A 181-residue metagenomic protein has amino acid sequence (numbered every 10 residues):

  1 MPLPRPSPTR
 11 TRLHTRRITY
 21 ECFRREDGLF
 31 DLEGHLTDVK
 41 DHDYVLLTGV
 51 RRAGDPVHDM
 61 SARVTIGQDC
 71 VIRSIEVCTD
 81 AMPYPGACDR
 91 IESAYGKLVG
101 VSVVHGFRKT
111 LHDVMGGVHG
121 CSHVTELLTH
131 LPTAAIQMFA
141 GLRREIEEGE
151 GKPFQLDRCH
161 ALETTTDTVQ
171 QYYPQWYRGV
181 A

Functional and structural regions predicted by a protein language model:
M1-K40: Short, Gly/Pro- and small/polar-rich lid/capping loops
L3, C22, L36-A181: Active-site- and interface-proximal helix/loop "cap" or "latch" segments in soluble metabolic and energy-transducing
